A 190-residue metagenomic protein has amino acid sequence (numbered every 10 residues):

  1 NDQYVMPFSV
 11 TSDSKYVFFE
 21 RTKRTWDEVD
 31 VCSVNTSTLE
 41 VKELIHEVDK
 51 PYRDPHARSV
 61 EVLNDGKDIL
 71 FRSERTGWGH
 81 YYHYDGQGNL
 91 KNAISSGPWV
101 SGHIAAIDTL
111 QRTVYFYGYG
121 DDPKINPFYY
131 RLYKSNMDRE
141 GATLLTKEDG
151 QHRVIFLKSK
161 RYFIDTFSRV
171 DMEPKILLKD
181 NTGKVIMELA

Functional and structural regions predicted by a protein language model:
N1-T22, D27-S33, V41-D49, A57-R58 (+3 more regions): Non-catalytic accessory segments flanking enzyme active sites
Y16-E20, D68-R72, T113-G118, F163-T166: Residue position within the beta-strands of beta-propeller blades
E20-R24, F71-E74, D122-N126: Short consensus segments that form the blades of beta-propeller domains, in both extracellular/periplasmic
W26, T76, Y84-D85, N89-A93 (+1 more regions): Alpha/beta-hydrolase-fold serine-hydrolase catalytic core, especially in secreted/extracellular enzymes
E43, I94, Y117: Ligand-binding pocket scaffold of soluble enzyme catalytic domains
S59-E61, D65-R72, H83: Large, well-folded core regions of big proteins
V60-N64, D108-Y117: Repeat-blade elements of multi-bladed beta-propeller folds
